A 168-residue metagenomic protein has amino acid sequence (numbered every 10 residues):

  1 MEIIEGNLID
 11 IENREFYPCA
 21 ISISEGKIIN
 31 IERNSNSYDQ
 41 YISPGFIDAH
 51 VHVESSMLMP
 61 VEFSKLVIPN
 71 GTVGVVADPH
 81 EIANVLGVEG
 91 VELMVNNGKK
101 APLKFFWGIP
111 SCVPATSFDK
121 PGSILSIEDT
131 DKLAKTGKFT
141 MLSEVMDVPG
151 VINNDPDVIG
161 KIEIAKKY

Functional and structural regions predicted by a protein language model:
M1-N36: N-terminal metal-binding scaffold of metallo-dependent hydrolase/deaminase domains
E2, G45-I47, W107: Residue-level marker for buried hydrophobic side chains located in beta-strands that build the well-ordered beta-sheet
I4-E5, Y38, S43, D78: A secondary-structure boundary/capping signal
G6, I21, G26, H50 (+3 more regions): Divalent metal-coordination and catalytic microenvironments
E12, Y17, S55-M59, V85 (+2 more regions): Active-site-proximal flexible loops/turns
Y41-S64: Di-metal (Zn2+ and/or Mg2+/Mn2+) metal-binding site signature of metallo-dependent hydrolases with the MBL/beta-CASP
S64-Y168: Divalent-metal coordination cores built from histidine and acidic residues
